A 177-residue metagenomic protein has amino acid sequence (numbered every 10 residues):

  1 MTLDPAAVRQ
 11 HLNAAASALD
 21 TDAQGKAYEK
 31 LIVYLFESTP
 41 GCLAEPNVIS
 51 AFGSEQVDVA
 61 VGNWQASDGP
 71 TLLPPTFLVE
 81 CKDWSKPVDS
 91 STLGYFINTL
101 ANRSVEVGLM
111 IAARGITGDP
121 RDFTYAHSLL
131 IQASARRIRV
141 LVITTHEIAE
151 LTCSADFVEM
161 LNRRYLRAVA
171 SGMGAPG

Functional and structural regions predicted by a protein language model:
M1-G177: Mixed-charge (Asp/Glu-Lys/Arg
